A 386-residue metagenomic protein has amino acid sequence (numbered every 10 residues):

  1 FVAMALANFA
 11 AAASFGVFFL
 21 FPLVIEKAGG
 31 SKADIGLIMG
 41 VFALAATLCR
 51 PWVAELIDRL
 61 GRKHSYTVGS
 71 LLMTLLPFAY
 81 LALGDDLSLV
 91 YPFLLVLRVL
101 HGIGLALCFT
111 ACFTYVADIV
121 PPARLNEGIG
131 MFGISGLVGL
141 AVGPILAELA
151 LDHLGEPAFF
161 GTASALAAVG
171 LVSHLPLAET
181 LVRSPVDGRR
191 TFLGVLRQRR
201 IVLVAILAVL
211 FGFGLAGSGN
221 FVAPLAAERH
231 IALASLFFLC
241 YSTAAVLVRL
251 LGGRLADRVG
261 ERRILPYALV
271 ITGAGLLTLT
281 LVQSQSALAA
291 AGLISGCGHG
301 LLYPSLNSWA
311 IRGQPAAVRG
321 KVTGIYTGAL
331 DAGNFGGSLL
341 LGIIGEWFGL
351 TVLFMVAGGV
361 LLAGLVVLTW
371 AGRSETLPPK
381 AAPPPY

Functional and structural regions predicted by a protein language model:
F1-I38, A43, L203, L215-L225 (+1 more regions): Helix-loop boundary and gating motifs at the non-cytosolic
G16, A43-P51, L140-A141, S242-L250 (+1 more regions): Residue-level signature of mid-helix packing/kink "hotspots" within the transmembrane helices of 12-pass Major
C49-G61, V248-G260: Helix-to-loop junctions at the C-terminal end of transmembrane segments in multipass secondary transporters
L71-S88, I271-Q283: C-terminal ends and interior cores of transmembrane alpha-helices in multi-pass membrane transporters/permeases
L97-S135: Cytoplasmic helix-loop-helix junction between adjacent transmembrane helices in 12-TM secondary transporters
S164-R183, V367-G372: C-terminal membrane-cytosol helix-exit motif in multi-pass small-molecule transporters
A178-V204, Y386: Juxtamembrane intracellular "pre-TM" segments in multi-pass secondary transporters
